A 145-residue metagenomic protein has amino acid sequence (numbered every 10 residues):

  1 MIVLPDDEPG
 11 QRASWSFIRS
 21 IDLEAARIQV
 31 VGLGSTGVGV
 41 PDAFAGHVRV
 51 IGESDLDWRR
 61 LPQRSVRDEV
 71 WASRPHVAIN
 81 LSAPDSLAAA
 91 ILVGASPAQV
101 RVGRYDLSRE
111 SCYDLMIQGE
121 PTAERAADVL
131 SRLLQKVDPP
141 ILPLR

Functional and structural regions predicted by a protein language model:
M1-I2, V30-G32, G103: Structural beta-sheet core signal
M1-S16: Active-site donor-nucleotide binding/catalytic segment of nucleotide-sugar enzymes
V3-D7, L33-G34, L81-P84: Structural motif
D6, S20-S73: Conserved nucleotide-cofactor-binding alpha/beta core module
R12-S14, P41-D42, A90-I91: A short acidic (Asp/Glu
S16-D22, A95-P97: Short, solvent-exposed amphipathic alpha-helical segments in soluble enzyme and RNA/protein-processing domains
H47-P121: Active-site and donor-binding regions of nucleotide-sugar-utilizing enzymes
R104, S108-R145: Active-site-proximal region of nucleotide-activated glycan assembly enzymes, centered on histidine/acidic-rich loops
